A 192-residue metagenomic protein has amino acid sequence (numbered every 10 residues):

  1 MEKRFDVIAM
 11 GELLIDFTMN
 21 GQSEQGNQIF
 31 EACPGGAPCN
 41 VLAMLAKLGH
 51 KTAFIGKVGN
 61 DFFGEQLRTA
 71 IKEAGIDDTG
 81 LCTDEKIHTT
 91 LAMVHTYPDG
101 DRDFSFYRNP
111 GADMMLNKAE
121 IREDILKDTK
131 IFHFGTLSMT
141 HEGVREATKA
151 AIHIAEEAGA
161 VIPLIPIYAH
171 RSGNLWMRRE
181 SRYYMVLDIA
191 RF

Functional and structural regions predicted by a protein language model:
M1-D77, L116: Glycine-rich phosphate/adenosyl-contacting loop at the front of the ribokinase-like
M1-I8, K72, P98-F192: Ribokinase/PfkB-type carbohydrate-kinase core domain
D16, T90, T136-M139: Glycine-rich phosphate/pyrophosphate-binding beta-alpha loops
G35, I87-T89: Short, basic and Ser/Thr-rich N-terminal targeting/leader segments
K57-F63, I87, P110-A112, Y168-H170: Acidic, glycine-rich active-site loops and adjacent beta-strand->loop/helix elements that engage anionic groups
G64-E65, T90-L91, G173-L175: Short Asp/Glu-rich motifs
T69-I87, H95: A glycine-rich helix N-cap at a beta->alpha junction
